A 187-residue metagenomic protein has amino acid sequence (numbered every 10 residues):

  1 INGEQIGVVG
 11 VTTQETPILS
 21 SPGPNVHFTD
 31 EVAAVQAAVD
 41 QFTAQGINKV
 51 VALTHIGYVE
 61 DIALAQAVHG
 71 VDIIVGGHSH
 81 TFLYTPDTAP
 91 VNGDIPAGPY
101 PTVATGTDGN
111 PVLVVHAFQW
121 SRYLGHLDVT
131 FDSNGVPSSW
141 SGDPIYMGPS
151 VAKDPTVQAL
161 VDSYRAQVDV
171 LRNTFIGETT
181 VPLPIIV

Functional and structural regions predicted by a protein language model:
I1-N25, E60-F175: Active-site-adjacent helix-turn-beta-strand microarchitecture at beta-sheet edges that either contains or buttresses
I6-I18, A34-E60: Short acidic, glycine-rich surface-loop motifs adjacent to enzyme active sites
P22-F28, L183-V187: Second-shell loop/turn segments in exported
E31: Phosphate/oxyanion-binding active-site loops and adjacent basic polyanion-contact surfaces
R172-V187: Glycine-rich phosphate/diphosphate-binding loops and the adjacent beta-loop-alpha structural elements that coordinate
